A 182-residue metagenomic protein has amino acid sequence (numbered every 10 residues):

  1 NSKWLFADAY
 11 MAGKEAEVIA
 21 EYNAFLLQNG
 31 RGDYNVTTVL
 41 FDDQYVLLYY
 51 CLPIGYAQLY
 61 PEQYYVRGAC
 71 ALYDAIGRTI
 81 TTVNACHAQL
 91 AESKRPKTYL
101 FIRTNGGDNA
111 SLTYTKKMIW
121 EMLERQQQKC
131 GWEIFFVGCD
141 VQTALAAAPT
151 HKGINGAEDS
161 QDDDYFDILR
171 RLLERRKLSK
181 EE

Functional and structural regions predicted by a protein language model:
N1-E182: Acidic, low-complexity intrinsically disordered regions
